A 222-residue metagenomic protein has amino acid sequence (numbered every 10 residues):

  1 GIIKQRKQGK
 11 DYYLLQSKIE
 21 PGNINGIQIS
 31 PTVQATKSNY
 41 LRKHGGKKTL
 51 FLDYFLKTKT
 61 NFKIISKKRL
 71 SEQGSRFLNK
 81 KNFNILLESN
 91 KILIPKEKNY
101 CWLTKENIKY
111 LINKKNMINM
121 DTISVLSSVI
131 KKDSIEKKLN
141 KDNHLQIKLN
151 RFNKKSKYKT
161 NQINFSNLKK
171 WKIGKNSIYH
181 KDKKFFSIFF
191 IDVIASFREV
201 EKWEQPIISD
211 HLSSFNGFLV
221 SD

Functional and structural regions predicted by a protein language model:
G1, G26-I29, K37-N39, I194-I208 (+1 more regions): A cross-kingdom feature marking solvent-exposed beta-strand/loop segments within repeated, beta-rich binding/scaffold
K4-K7, S214-S221: Extracellular/lumenal glycan-associated surfaces
K7-G9, D182, S209-L212: Solvent-exposed loop and beta-edge segments used for protein-protein assembly and interaction
K7-Y12, S196: Mature, well-folded catalytic/scaffold domains that follow N-terminal targeting or propeptide regions
D11-P21, L219-D222: N-terminal strand-loop-strand
S17, P21-I64: Compact, glycine/acidic-enriched structural inserts
K63-K141: Elongated scaffolding segments in large macromolecular assemblies, built predominantly from amphipathic alpha-helices
N113-S196: N-terminal domain-onset segments
